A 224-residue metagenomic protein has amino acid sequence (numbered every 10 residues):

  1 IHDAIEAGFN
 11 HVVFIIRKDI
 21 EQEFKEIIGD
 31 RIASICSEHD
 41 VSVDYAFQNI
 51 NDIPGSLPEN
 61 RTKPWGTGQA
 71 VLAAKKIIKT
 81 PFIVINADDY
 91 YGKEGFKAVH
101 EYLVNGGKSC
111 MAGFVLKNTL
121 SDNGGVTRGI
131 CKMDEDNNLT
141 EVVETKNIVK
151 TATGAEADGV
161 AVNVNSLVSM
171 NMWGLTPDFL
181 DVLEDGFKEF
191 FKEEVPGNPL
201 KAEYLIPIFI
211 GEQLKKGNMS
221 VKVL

Functional and structural regions predicted by a protein language model:
I1-V84, Y91, F96: Conserved N-terminal catalytic core of the sugar/cofactor nucleotidyltransferase
F9-N10, H39-S42, K79-T80, N105-S109 (+2 more regions): Short coil/turn connectors at secondary-structure junctions
S42-D44, N138, S220-K222: Conserved beta-strand segments of alpha/beta enzyme cores
A46-Q48, A73, A112, V142-T145 (+1 more regions): Conserved beta-strand termini and adjacent loop/short-helix elements that scaffold enzyme active sites in alpha/beta
K93-W173, P177: Conserved core of the sugar-phosphate nucleotidyltransferase
L167, V221-L224: Catalytic beta-strand/loop signature of glycosyltransferases that borders the donor
E184, K188-K222: A C-terminal functional module that forms or caps the active site or interfaces directly with catalytic machinery
